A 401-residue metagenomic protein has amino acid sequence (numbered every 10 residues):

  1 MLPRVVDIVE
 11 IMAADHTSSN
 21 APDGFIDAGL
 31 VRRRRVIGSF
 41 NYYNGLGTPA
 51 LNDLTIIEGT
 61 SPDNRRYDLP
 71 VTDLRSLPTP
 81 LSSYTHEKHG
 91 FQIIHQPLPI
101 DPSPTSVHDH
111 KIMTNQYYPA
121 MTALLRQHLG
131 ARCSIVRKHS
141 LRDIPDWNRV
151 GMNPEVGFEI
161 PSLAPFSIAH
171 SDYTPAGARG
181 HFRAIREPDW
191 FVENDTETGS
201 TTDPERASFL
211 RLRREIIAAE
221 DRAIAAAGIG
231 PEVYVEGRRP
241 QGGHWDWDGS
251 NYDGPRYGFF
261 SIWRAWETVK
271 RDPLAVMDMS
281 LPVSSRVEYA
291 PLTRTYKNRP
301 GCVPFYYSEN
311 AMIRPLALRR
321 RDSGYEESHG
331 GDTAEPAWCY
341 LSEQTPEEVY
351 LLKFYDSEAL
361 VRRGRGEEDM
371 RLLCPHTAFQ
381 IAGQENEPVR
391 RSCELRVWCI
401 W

Functional and structural regions predicted by a protein language model:
M1-P3, E10-P22, T196-S200, R321-D332 (+1 more regions): Polar low-complexity intrinsically disordered regions
L2-S103: Fe(II)/2-oxoglutarate
P3, R32-R34, L212, T293 (+3 more regions): Short, intrinsically disordered low-complexity segments
V6, R35-I37, Y67-D68, E215 (+5 more regions): Small/flexible residues
A13, L74, P78-Y307: Non-heme Fe(II) oxygenase catalytic core, chiefly the N-lobe of the double-stranded beta-helix
F25, F40-Y43, Y117-Y118, Y340 (+1 more regions): Aromatic side chains
S39, G90, S140, D172 (+9 more regions): Residue-level preference for alpha-helix termini and adjacent loops
N310-A311, P315-W401: Catalytic core of Fe(II)/2-oxoglutarate
